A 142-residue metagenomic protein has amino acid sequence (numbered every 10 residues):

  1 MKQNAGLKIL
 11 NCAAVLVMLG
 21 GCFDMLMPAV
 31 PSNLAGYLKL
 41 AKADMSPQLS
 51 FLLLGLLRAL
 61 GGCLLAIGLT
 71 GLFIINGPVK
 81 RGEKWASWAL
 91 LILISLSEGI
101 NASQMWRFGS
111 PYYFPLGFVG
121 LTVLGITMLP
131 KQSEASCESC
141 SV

Functional and structural regions predicted by a protein language model:
K2-V17: Alpha-helical transmembrane segments and their helix-start/interface "positive-inside/aromatic belt" motifs in integral
L16-C22, L116-M128: Hydrophobic core of alpha-helical transmembrane segments in multi-pass integral membrane proteins
L16-C63, L69: Hydrophobic transmembrane helix segments
C22, L72-N76, E98-S103: Alpha-helical transmembrane segments of multipass membrane proteins
G68-S87: Juxtamembrane helix-break-helix junctions at the cytosolic face of small multi-pass alpha-helical membrane proteins
W88-I94: Central hydrophobic cores of alpha-helical transmembrane segments in multi-pass integral membrane proteins
L96-L116: Membrane-helix boundary connector in multi-pass membrane proteins
L121-V142: Membrane-water interface at the C-terminal end of transmembrane alpha helices
